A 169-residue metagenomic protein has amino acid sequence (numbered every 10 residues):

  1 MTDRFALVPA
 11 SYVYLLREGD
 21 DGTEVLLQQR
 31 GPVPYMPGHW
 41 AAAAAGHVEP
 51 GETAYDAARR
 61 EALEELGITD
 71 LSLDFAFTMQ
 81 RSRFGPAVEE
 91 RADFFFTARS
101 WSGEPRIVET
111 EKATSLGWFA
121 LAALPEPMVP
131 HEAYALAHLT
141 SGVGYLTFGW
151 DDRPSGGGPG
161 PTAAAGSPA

Functional and structural regions predicted by a protein language model:
M1-L26, A43, H47, T78 (+1 more regions): Conserved N-terminal beta-strand and adjoining loop/helix that marks the start of the Nudix/MutT-like hydrolase domain
A6-V8, D20, Y35, V88-R91 (+2 more regions): A generic fold-level signal
P9, A44, F75, A92 (+1 more regions): Residues that flank catalytic or metal-binding motifs in active/ligand-binding sites
P9, M79-P105, E132, H138-T140: Active-site-adjacent beta-strand/loop module that shapes the phosphate/pyrophosphate-binding cleft
G22-E64, G158, P168-A169: Conserved Nudix-box catalytic region and its N-terminal flanking loop in Nudix hydrolases and closely related
L27, F95-T97, L116-W118: Conserved hydrophobic/aromatic beta-strand scaffold that supports enzyme active sites
I68-F77: A short coil-to-beta-strand element that immediately follows conserved catalytic motifs
E111-A169: Nudix hydrolase/Nudix homology domain
